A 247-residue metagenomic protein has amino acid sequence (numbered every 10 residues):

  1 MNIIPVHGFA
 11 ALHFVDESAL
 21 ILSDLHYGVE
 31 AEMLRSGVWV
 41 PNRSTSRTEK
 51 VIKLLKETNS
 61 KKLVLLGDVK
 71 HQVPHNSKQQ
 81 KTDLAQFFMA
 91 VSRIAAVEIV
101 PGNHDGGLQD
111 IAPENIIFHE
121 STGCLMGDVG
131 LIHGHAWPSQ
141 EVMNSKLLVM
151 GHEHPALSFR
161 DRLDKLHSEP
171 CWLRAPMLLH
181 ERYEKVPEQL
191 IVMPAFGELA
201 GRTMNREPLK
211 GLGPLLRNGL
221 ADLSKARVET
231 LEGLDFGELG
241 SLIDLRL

Functional and structural regions predicted by a protein language model:
M1-L247: Extended recognition/assembly regions associated with phosphoester-bond processing machinery
